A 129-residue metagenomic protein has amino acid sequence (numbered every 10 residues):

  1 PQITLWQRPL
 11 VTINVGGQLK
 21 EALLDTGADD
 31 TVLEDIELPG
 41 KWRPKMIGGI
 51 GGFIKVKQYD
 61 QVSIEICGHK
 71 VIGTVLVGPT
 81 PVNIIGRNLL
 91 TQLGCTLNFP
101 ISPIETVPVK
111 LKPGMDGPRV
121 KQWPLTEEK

Functional and structural regions predicted by a protein language model:
P1-Q2, L10, I104, P124: A detector of low-complexity, intrinsically disordered, Ser/Thr/Gly/Pro/Ala-rich segments
Q2, V11-T12, F53, I64: Residues embedded in well-ordered secondary-structure elements
R8-K20: A short acidic-Thr-Gly-centered motif at the start of a beta-strand
Q18-A22, T26-E127: Aspartic protease core domain of the pepsin/retropepsin superfamily
